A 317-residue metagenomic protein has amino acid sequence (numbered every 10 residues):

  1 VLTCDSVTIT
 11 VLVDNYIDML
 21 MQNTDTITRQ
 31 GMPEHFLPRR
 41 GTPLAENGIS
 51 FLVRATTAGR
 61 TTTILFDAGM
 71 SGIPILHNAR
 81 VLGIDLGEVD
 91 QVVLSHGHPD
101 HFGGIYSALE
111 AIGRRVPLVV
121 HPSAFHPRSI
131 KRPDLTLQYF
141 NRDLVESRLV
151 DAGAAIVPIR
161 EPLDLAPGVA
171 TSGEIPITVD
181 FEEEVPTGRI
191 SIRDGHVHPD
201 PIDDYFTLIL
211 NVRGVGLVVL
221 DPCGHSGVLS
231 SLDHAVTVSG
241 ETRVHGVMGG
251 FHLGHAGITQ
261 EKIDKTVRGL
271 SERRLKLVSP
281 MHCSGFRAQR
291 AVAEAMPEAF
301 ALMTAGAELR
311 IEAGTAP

Functional and structural regions predicted by a protein language model:
V1-R29, D164-S172: N-terminal amphipathic/basic leader segments beginning at the initiator methionine
T8-L12, I64-D67, V169-I175, L217-C223: Active-site-proximal beta-strand elements of phosphoester/diester hydrolases
N15-D18, N23-L82, P201, Y205-L220: Conserved beta-strand hairpin/beta-sheet module of binuclear metal-dependent hydrolase folds, prominently
M21-N23, S129-P133, T259, V292: Short acidic, glycine/serine/threonine-rich loops at helix termini
T56, R148-I156, R213, E272-R273: A structural motif corresponding to the C-terminal end of an alpha-helix and its immediate exit/capping segment
I73-V120, F125, T237-M248: Active-site metal-binding motif and surrounding structural segment of the metallo-beta-lactamase
H98-F102, P117, H196-G306: Cap/insert and terminal regions of metallo-dependent hydrolase folds
A124-F206, A301-G314: Metallo-beta-lactamase
